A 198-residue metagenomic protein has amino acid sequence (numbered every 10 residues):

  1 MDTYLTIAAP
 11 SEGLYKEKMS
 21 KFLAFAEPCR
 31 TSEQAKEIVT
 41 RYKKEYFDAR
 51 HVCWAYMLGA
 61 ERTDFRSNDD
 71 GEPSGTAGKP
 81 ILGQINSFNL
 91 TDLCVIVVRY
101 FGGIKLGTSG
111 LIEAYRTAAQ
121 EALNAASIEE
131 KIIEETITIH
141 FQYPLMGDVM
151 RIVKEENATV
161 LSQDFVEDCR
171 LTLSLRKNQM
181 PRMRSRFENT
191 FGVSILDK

Functional and structural regions predicted by a protein language model:
M1-G75, S162, K198: C-terminal regulatory domains involved in ligand/effector binding and gene-expression control
T31-S32, Q142-M146, L175-P181: Helix N-cap motif at beta-to-alpha junctions
A77-A125: Active-site beta-strand/loop microenvironment that shapes enzyme catalytic pockets
I128-Y143, L171-L173: Short glycine-/aliphatic-rich beta-strand segments at the starts of folded cytosolic domains
I139-N157: Short amphipathic alpha-helix segments
V149-E155, R182-F191: Short amphipathic alpha-helices in soluble, non-transmembrane regions that often serve as interface/regulatory elements
T159-F165, F191-K198: Conserved short beta-strand edge segments in small beta-sheet-based binding/regulatory domains
V160-K177: Non-DNA-binding regulatory cores of transcription-related proteins, predominantly C-terminal effector-binding
